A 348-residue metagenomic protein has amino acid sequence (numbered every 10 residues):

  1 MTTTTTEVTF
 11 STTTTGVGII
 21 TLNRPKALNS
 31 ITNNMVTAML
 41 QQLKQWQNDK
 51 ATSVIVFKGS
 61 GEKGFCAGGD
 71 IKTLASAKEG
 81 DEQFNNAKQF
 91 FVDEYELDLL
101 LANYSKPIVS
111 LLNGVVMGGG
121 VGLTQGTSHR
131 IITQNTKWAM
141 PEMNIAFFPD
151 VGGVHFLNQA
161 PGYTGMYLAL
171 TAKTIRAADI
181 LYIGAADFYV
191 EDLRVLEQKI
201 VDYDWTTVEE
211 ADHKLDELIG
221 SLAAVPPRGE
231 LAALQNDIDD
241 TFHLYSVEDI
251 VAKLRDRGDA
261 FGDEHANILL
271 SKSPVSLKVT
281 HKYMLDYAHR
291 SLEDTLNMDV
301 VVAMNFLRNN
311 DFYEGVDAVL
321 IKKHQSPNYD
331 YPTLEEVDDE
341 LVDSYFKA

Functional and structural regions predicted by a protein language model:
M1-K58, L99: Conserved CoA-thioester-binding segment of acyl-CoA-metabolizing enzymes
F57, D70, L123-T124, I180 (+2 more regions): Hydrophobic/aromatic residues within transmembrane alpha-helices of multi-pass small-molecule transporters
G59-D93: Glycine- (often His-adjacent) and acidic-residue-rich active-site loop that binds/positions the CoA thioester
Q83-A87, I131-A160, I200-D204: Short, flexible helix-coil linker/hinge segments at the edges of structured domains or between repeats
L101-I145, L168, A172, A177 (+1 more regions): Glycine-rich beta-to-alpha active-site loop
G152-E210: Contiguous mid-protein beta-loop-alpha structural module that forms a pocket-lining wall or clamp of enzyme active
A185, E191-I268: Amphipathic alpha-helical blocks and their helix-capping loop/short-beta junctions
D249-E264, L269-A348: Long, low-complexity C-terminal extensions of enzymes
